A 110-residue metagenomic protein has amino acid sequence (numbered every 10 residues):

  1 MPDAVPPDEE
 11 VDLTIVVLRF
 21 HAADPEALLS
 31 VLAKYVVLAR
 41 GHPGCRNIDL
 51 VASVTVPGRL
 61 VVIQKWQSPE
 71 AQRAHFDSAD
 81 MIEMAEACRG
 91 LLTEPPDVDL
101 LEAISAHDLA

Functional and structural regions predicted by a protein language model:
M1-L60, Q67-D77, T93-A110: Short S/T/G/P-rich N-terminal loop/turn motif that feeds into the first structured element of a domain
E83-M84: Conserved short loop/helix modules at catalytic or binding sites in compact beta-alpha or helix-hairpin-helix contexts
